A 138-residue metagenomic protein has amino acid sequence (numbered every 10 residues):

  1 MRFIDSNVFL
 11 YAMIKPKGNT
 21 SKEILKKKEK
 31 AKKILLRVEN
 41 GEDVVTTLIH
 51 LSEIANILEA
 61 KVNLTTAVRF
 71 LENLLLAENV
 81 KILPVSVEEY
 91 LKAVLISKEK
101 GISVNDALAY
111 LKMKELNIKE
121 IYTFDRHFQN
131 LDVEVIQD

Functional and structural regions predicted by a protein language model:
M1, Y110-D138: Acidic, PIN/NYN-like endoribonuclease modules and their adjacent C-terminal/linker elements
M1-T46, K61-T66: Short, well-structured N-terminal submotif of metal-dependent ribonuclease cores
D5, E53, D106, D125: Acidic active-site catalytic centers that drive phospho-/nucleotidyl reactions and related ester hydrolyses
Y11-M13, I57, L131: Residues that scaffold the ATP/ADP-binding catalytic core of kinase and kinase-like folds
N40-G41, A77-E78, L131: Structured helix-beta-strand junction loops
S52-A55, V94: Amphipathic alpha-helical segments within well-ordered protein domains
A55, K61-K81: Active-site-proximal, substrate-binding regions of enzyme catalytic domains and RNA-binding/basic surfaces
V80-K119: Active-site neighborhoods of divalent-metal-dependent phosphate/nucleic-acid chemistry enzymes
